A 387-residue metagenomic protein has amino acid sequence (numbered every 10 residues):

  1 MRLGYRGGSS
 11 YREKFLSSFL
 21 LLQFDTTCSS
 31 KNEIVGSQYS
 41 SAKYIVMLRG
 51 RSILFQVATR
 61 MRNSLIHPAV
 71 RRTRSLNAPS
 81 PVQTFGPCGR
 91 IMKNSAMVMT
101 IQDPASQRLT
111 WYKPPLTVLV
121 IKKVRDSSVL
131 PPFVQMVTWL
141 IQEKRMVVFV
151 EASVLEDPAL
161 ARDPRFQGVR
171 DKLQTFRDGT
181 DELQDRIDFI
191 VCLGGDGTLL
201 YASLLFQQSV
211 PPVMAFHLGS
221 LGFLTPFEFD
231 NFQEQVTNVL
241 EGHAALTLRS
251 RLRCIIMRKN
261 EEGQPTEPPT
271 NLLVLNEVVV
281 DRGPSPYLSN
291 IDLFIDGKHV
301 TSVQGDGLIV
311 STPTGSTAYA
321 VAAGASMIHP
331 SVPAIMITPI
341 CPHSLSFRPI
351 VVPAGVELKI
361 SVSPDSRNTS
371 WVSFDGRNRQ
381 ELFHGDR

Functional and structural regions predicted by a protein language model:
R2, K31-A58, R62-N94, P104-Q107 (+5 more regions): ATP/nucleoside-binding phosphotransfer catalytic cores, i.e., glycine-rich phosphate-binding loops
D103, P131-Q142, L204, V210 (+1 more regions): Histidine-anchored nucleotide/phosphate-binding helix
V129-L130, G197-S203, S316-A322: Short glycine/serine/threonine-rich phosphate/pyrophosphate-binding segments that cradle anionic phosphate groups
E143-P158: Short internal beta-strands
V154-L173: N-terminal beta-loop-helix "entrance" segment that forms/cooperates in small-molecule cofactor or anionic ligand
L173-I187: Short acidic low-complexity segments
S220-G307, D365: Catalytic core of DAGKc-family lipid kinases
K298-S346: Gly/Ser/Thr-rich active-site loops/lids in small-molecule metabolic enzymes that frequently grip phosphoryl groups
